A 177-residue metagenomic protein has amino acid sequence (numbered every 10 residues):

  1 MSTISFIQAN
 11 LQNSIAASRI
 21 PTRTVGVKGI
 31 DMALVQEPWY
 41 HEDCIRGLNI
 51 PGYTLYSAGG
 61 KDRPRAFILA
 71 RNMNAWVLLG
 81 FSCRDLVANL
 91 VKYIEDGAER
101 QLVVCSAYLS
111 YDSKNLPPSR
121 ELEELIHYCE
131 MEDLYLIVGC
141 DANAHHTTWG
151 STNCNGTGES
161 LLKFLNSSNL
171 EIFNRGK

Functional and structural regions predicted by a protein language model:
M1-K177: A shared catalytic/ligand-binding motif for oxyanion handling
